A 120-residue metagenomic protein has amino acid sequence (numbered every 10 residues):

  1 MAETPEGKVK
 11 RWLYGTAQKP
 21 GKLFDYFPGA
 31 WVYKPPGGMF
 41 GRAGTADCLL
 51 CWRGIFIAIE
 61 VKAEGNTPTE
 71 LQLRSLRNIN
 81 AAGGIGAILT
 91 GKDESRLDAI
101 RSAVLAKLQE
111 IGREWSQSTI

Functional and structural regions predicted by a protein language model:
M1-I120: Catalytic phosphate/metal-binding cores of nucleic-acid and nucleotide-processing enzymes, i.e., regions that mediate
